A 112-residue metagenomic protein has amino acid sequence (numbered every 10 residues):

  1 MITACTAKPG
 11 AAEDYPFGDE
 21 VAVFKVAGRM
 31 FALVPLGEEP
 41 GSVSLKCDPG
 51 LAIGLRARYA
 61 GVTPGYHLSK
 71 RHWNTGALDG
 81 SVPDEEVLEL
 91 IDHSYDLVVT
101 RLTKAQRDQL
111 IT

Functional and structural regions predicted by a protein language model:
M1-T112: Charge-dense, helix-prone N-terminal extensions
